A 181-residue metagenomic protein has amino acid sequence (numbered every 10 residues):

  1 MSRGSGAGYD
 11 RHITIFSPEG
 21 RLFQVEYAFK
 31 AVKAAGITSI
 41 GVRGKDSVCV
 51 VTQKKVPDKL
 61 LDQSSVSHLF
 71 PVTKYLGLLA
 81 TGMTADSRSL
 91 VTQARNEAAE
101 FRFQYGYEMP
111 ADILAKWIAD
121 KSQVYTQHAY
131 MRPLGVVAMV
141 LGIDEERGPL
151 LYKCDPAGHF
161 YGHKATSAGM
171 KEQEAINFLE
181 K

Functional and structural regions predicted by a protein language model:
M1-K181: Long, low-complexity N-terminal extensions
